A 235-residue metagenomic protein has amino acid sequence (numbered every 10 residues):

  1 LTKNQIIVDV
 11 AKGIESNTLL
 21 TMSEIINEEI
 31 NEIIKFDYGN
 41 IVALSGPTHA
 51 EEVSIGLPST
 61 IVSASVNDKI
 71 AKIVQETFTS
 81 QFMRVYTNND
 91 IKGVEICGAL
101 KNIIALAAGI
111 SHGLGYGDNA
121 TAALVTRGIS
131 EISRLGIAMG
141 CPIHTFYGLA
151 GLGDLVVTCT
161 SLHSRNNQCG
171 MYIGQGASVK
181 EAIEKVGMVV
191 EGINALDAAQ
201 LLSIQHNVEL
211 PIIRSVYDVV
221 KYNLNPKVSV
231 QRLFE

Functional and structural regions predicted by a protein language model:
L1-G56, V74: Rossmann-like NAD(P)(H) cofactor-binding subdomain of soluble oxidoreductases
D9, G39-S45, V85-N89, G148 (+1 more regions): General beta-strand structural signal in soluble alpha/beta enzymes
K12-I14, S45-H49, N67, N89-G93 (+4 more regions): Glycine-rich beta-alpha junction loops
T18, V66, G117, L124 (+3 more regions): Catalytic cores of large soluble enzymes that bind and process phosphate-bearing ligands
I25, E32-N40, P58-L106, I110-T145: Internal alpha-helical scaffold of NAD(P)-dependent oxidoreductase catalytic cores
A43, A122, T126, A150 (+1 more regions): Alpha-helical transmembrane segments of multi-pass membrane proteins, especially transporters and channels
K101, A108-H112, I137-Y147, L152-E235: NAD(P)-dependent Rossmann-like dehydrogenase/reductase catalytic/cofactor-binding core
